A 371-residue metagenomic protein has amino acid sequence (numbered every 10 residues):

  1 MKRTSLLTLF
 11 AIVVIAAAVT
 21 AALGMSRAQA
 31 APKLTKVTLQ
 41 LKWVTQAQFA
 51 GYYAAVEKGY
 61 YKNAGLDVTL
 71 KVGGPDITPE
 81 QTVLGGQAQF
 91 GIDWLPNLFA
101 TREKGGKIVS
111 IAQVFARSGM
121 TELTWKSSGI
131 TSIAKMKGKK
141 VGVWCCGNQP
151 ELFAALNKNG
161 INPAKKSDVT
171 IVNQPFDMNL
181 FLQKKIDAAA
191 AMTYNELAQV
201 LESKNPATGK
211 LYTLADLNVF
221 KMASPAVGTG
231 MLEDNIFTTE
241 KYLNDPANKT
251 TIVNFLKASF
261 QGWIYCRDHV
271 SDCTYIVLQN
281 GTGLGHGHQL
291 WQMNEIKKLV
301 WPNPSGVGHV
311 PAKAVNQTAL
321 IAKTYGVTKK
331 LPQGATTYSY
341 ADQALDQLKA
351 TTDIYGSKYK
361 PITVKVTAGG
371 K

Functional and structural regions predicted by a protein language model:
M1-T35, D353-K371: Short, low-complexity disordered leader/linker segments with a strong preference for bacterial N-terminal type II
A31-Q183, D187-Y194, L214-D216, F220-M222: Short, glycine-/small- and polar/acidic-enriched structural segments that line small-molecule recognition paths
N63, Y212-T229, L299-A312: Short, solvent-exposed loop/beta-turn-alpha elements that line the ligand-binding surface or hinge of extracytoplasmic
T69, I77, V169-I171, L217-M222 (+2 more regions): Short linear loop/turn motifs
P96, S128, F176-N179, I186-T282: Pocket-lining segment of extracytoplasmic ligand-binding domains
D245-L331: Secondary-structure end/capping motifs
A319-K371: Conserved C-terminal helix/tail region of periplasmic/extracytoplasmic solute-binding proteins
